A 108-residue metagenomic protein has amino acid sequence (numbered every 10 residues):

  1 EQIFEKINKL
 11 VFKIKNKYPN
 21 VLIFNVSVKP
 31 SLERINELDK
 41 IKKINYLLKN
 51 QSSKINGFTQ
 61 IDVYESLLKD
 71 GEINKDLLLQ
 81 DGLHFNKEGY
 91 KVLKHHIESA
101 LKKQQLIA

Functional and structural regions predicted by a protein language model:
E1-A108: Alpha-helical cap/lid subdomain in secreted, periplasmic, or secretory-pathway luminal O-acyl-processing enzymes
